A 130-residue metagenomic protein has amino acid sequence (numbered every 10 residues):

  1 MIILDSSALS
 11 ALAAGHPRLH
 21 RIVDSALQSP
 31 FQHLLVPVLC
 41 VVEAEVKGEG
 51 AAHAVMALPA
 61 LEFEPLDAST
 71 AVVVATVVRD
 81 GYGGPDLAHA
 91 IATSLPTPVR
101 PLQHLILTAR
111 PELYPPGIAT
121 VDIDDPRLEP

Functional and structural regions predicted by a protein language model:
M1-L35, K47-P59, R127-P130: Short, well-structured N-terminal submotif of metal-dependent ribonuclease cores
L9-S10, V41-A44, A71, L113-Y114: A generic structural signal for short hydrophobic patches within well-formed alpha-helices
A11-A14, V41-V42, D80-P85: Short, flexible loop segments at the rims of nucleotide/cofactor-binding pockets, characterized by
G15-H16, K47, V77, G117-T120: Residue-level signal for well-ordered alpha-helical positions
V55-M56, P111-T120: Short loop/helix-cap segments at secondary-structure boundaries that form the rim of catalytic
E62-D67, T120-D124: Short acidic-hydrophobic, aromatic-tinged amphipathic segments that line or gate anion-handling sites
F63-E112, E129-P130: Active-site neighborhoods of divalent-metal-dependent phosphate/nucleic-acid chemistry enzymes
P116-P130: Short, charged, intrinsically disordered terminal tails
